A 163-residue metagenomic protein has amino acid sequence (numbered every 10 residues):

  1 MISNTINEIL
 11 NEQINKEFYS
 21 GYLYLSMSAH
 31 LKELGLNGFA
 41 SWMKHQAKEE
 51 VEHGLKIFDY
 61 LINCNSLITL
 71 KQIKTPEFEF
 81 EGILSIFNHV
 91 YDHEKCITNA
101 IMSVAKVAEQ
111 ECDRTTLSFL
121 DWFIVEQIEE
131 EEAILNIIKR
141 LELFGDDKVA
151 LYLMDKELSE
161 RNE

Functional and structural regions predicted by a protein language model:
M1-E163: Iron-associated oxidoreductase/ferritin-like identity signal
